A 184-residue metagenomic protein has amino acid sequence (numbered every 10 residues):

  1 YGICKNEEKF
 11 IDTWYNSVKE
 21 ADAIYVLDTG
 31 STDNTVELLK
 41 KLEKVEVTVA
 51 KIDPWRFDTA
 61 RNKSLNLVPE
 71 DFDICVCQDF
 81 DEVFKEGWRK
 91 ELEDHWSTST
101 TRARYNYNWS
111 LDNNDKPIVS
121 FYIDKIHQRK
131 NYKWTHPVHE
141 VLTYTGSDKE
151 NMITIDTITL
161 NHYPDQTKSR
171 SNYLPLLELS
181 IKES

Functional and structural regions predicted by a protein language model:
G2, V26, R102-R104: Structural beta-sheet core signal
G2-A23: Short, well-formed alpha-helical segments that are part of the catalytic scaffolds of diverse glycosyltransferases
K9-D12, D33-K41, G87: Acidic helix N-cap motif at the loop->helix transition within catalytic regions of sugar-transfer enzymes
T13-S17, L38, K63, K90-E91: A short acidic, amphipathic alpha-helical/loop segment
S17, L27-L38, I52-P54, D79-F80: A conserved acidic beta->alpha catalytic loop
D22-A23, V45, D73: Receiver (REC) domain switch/active-site residues of two-component response regulators
E37-L67: Conserved donor nucleotide-binding strand/loop of the catalytic core
F57-N66, F72, Q78, V83-S184: Catalytic-site signature of metal-activated, phosphate-bearing donor transferases, centered on the GT-A/GT-A-like
